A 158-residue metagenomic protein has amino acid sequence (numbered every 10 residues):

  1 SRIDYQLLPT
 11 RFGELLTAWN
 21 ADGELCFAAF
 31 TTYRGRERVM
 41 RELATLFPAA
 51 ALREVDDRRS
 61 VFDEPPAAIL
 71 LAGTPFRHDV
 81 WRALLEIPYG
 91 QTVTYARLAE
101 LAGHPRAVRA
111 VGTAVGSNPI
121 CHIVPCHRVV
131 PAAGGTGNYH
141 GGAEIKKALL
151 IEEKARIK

Functional and structural regions predicted by a protein language model:
S1, A132-K158: …primarily DNA-binding HTH/wHTH and HhH modules…
S1-R106, E152-K158: Basic nucleic-acid-binding alpha-helical/helix-turn surface characteristic of O6-alkylguanine DNA
L84, C126-H127, L149: Structural signal for hydrophobic
R106-C121: Regulatory, non-catalytic segments
H122-V130: Short Lys/Arg-enriched helix C-cap and helix-to-coil transition segments that create basic nucleic-acid-contact patches
